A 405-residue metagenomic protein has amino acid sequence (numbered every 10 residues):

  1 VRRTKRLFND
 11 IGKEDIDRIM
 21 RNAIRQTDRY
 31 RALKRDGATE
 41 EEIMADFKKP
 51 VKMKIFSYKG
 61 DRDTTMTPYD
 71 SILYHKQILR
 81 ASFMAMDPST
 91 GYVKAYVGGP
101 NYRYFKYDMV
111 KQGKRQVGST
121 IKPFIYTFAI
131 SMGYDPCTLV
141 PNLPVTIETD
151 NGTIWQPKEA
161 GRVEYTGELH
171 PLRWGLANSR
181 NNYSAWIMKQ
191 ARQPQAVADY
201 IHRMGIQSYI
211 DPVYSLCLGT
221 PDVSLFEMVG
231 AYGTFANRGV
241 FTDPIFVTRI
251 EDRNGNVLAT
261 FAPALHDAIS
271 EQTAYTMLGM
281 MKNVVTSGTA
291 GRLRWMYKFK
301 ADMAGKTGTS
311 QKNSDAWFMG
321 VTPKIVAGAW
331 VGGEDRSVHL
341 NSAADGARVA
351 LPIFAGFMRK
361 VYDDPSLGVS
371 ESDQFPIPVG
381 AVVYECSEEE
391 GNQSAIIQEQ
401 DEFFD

Functional and structural regions predicted by a protein language model:
V1, A129-Y134, V145, A177-N181 (+6 more regions): Sec-exported extracytoplasmic/periplasmic mature domains
V1-D87, Y92, Y96, Y102-M109 (+2 more regions): A penicillin-recognizing enzyme superfamily signal
K76, R80-V93, I121, T127 (+4 more regions): C-terminal substrate/ligand-recognition segments
D108-I154, S287, R359: Active-site rim segments in enzyme catalytic domains, especially the processed small/beta chain of N-terminal
Q112, N182-S184, V213-S215: Short, solvent-exposed beta-strand edge segments and adjacent coil->beta transition regions
Q116, F124, F128, D135 (+9 more regions): Extracytoplasmic/secreted proteins, especially bacterial periplasmic and envelope-associated proteins
Y134-P194, F241, R253-L278, K282: Conserved catalytic neighborhood of penicillin-recognizing serine enzymes
I154-E159, A191-G230, G239, D243-F246: Mid-domain, small-residue-enriched loop/turn segments at the edges of structured enzyme/sensor domains
